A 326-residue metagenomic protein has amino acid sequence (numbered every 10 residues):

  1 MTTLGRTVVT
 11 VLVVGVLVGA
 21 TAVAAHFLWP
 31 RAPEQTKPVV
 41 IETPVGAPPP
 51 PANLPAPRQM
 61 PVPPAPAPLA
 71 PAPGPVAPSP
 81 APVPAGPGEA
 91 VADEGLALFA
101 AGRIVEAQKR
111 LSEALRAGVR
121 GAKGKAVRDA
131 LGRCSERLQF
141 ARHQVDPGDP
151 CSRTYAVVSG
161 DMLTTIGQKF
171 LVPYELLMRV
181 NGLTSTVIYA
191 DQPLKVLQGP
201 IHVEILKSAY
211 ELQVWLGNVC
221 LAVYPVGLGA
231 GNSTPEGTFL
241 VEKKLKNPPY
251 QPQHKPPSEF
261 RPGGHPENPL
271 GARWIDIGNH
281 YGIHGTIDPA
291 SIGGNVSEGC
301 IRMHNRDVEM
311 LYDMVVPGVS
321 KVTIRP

Functional and structural regions predicted by a protein language model:
M1-V18: Membrane interfacial helix-start segments of signal peptides and signal-anchor transmembrane helices
T10, A25, P257-P326: Exported/periplasmic cell-wall-interacting domains
V14-L28: Hydrophobic alpha-helical membrane-insertion segments, chiefly the h-region of N-terminal signal peptides
P30-P80: Juxtamembrane proline-rich low-complexity "stalk" or linker regions positioned immediately after a signal peptide
P38, E113-P150, P173-L206, V319 (+1 more regions): Extracellular LysM carbohydrate-binding repeats and other cell-envelope/extracellular binding modules
P82-R110, F140-L171: Primarily a LysM-type cell-wall glycan-binding module
A101, A122, P150-S152, L171-V172 (+10 more regions): Extracytoplasmic
Q198-I287: Gly/Pro-biased beta-strand-loop elements
